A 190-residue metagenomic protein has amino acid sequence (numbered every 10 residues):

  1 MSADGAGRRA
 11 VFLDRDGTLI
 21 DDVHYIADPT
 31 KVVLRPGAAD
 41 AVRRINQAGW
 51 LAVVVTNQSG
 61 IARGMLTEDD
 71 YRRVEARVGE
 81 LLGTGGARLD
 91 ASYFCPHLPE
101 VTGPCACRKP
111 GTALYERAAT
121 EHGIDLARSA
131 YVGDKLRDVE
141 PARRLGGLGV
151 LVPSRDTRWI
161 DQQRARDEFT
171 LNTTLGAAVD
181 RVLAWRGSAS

Functional and structural regions predicted by a protein language model:
S2-V53: Active-site neighborhood of HAD-like aspartate-dependent phosphohydrolases
G5, T120-R128, W185, A189: Glycine-rich phosphate-binding loop signature in dinucleotide/nucleotide-binding domains
D16-P36, I61-D70, T84-R88, H97-A106: Metal-dependent phosphoesterase signature
A38, V42-E75, R88-L98, A142: Substrate-recognition element of Asp-dependent hydrolases with the DxDx(T/V) motif
G64-G79, G103-R117, L145: Short, electropositive alpha-helical surface patch
A106-V139: Conserved Lys-Pro-Asp/Glu-containing loop-to-beta segment of HAD-superfamily phosphomonoesterases, centered on
Y131-T170: Acidic, Mg2+-coordinating phosphoryl-transfer loop and its flanking beta/alpha structural elements, shared across
F169-A178: Short acidic-hydrophobic, aromatic-tinged amphipathic segments that line or gate anion-handling sites
